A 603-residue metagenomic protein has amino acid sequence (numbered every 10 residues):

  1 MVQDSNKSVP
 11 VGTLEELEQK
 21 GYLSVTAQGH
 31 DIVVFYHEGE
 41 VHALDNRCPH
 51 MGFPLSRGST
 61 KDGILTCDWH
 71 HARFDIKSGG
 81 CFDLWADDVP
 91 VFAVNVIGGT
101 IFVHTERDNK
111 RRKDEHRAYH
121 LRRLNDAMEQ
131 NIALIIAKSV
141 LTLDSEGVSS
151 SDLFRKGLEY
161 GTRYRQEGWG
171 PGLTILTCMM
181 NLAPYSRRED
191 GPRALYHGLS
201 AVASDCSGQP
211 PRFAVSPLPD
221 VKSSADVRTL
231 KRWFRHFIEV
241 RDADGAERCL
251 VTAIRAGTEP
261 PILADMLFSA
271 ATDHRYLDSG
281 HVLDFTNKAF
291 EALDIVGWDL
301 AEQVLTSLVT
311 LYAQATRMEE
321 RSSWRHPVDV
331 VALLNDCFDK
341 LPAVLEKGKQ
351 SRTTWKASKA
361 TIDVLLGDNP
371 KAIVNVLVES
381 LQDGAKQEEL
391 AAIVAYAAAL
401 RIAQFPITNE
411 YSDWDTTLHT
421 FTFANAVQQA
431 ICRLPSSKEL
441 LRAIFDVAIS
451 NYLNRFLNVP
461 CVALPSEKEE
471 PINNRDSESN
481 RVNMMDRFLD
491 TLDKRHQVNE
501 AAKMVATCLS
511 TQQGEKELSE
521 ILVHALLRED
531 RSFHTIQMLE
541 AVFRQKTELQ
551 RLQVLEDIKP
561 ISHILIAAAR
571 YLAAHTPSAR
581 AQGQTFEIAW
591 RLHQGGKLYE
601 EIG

Functional and structural regions predicted by a protein language model:
M1-N6, G603: Basic/polar N-terminal segments that are highly enriched at the extreme N-terminus, encompassing both cleavable
N6-L14: Short amphipathic
L14-E115: Rieske [2Fe-2S] iron-sulfur-binding domain
V91, V103-G603: Mature, well-folded catalytic/scaffold domains that follow N-terminal targeting or propeptide regions
